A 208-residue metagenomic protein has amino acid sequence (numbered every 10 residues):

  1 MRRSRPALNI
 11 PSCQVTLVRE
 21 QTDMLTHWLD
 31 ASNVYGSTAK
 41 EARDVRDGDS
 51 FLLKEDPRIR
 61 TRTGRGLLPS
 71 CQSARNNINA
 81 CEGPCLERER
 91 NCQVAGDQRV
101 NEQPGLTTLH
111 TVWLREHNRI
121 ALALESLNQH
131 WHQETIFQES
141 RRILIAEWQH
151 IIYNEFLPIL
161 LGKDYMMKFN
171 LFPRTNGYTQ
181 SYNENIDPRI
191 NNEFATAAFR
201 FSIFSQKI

Functional and structural regions predicted by a protein language model:
M1-A123, T135, E139-I208: N-terminal accessory/cap region of cofactor-dependent oxidoreductases and related radical enzymes
S126-N128: Metallocofactor- and cofactor-centric catalytic cores in central/energy metabolism, strongly enriched
H132: Acidic, glycine-enriched active-site microenvironments
